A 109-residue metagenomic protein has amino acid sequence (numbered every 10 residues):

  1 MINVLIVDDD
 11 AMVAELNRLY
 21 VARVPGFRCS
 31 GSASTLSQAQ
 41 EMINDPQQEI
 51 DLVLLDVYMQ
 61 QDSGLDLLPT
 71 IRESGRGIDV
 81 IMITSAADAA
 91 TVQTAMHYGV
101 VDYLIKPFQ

Functional and structural regions predicted by a protein language model:
I2, A11-S34: Two-component/phosphorelay signaling modules centered on CheY-like receiver
S32-L52: Acidic, metal-coordinating helix/loop segments flanking the phosphotransfer/catalytic sites of two-component signaling
T35, S63-D66: Acidic catalytic/metal-coordinating carboxylates
E41, L65-G77, T94: Short amphipathic alpha-helix used as the core "switch/output" element in two-component signaling
D56, T84: Active-site residues of response regulator receiver
M59: Receiver (REC) domain active-site loop signature in two-component systems and cognate sites in sensor histidine kinases
K106-P107: A Lys-centered signature of the CheY-like receiver
